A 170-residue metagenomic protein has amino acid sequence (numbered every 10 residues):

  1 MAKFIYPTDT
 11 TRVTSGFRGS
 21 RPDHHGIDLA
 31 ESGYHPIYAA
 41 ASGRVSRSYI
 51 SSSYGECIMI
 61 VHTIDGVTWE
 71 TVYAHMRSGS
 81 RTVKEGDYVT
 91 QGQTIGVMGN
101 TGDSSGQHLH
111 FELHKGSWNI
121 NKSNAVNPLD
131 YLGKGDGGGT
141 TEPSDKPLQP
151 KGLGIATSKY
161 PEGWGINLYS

Functional and structural regions predicted by a protein language model:
M1-E56, D65, Q91, N100 (+3 more regions): Surface-exposed, glycine-biased beta-strand/turn segments
M1-R12, N121-K151: Intrinsically disordered, low-complexity, Pro/Ser/Thr/Asn/Gly/Ala-rich spacer/linker segments adjacent to signal
S15, I27-L29, I60, A74 (+1 more regions): Preference for bulky hydrophobic residues occupying beta-strand positions in well-ordered beta-sheet regions
G16, S32, T63, A74-M76 (+1 more regions): Generic beta-structure capping elements
S32, Y38, S48, V67-G92 (+1 more regions): Short histidine-centered loop motifs in beta-beta connectors
R44, A74-R81, L129-G135: A short, sequence-level motif marking secondary-structure junctions
E56-H62, W69, D87-G139: Conserved, short, structured surface segments that act as functional micro-motifs
S144-S170: Cell-wall glycan-active module
